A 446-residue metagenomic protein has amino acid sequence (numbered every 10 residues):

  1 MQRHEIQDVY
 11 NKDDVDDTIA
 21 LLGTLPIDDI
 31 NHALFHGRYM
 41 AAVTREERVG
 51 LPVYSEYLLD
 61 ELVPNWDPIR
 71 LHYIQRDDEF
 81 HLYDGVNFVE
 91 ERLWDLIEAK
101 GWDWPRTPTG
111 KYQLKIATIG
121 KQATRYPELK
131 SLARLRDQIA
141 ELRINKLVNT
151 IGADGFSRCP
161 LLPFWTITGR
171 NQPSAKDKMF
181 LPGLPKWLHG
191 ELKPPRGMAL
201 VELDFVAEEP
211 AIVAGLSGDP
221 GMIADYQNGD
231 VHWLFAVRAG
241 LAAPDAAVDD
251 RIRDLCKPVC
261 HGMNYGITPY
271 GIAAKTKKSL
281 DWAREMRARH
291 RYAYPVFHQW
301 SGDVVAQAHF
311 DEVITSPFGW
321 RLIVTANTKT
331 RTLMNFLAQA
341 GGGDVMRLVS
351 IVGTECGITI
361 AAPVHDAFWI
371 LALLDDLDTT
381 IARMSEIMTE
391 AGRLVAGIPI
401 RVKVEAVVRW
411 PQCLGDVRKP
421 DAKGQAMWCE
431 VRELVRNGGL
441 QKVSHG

Functional and structural regions predicted by a protein language model:
M1-W187, K193, G197-A199, E209 (+9 more regions): Conserved "right-hand" nucleotidyltransferase catalytic core of DNA-directed polymerases
D14, E209, N228, H232 (+2 more regions): Hydrophobic (often cysteine-bearing) scaffold residues that line and stabilize catalytic clefts of nucleotide/cofactor
T44, R48, W102-D103, S157-R158 (+4 more regions): Conserved catalytic core of nucleic-acid polymerases
L96-G101, V206-G221, A236-G240, L374: Short active-site loop/helix that positions an aromatic residue
D103-T107, S217-G229: Cytochrome P450 catalytic domain signature, combining two hallmark sequence patches
F164-T168, Q172, K176-M179, F205-E208 (+9 more regions): Short, glycine-/Ser/Thr-/acidic-enriched flexible segments
L200-D204: Short hydrophobic beta-strand that contains or immediately precedes a catalytic carboxylate
G357-A406: C-terminal structured "cap/appendage" subdomains that terminate the fold
